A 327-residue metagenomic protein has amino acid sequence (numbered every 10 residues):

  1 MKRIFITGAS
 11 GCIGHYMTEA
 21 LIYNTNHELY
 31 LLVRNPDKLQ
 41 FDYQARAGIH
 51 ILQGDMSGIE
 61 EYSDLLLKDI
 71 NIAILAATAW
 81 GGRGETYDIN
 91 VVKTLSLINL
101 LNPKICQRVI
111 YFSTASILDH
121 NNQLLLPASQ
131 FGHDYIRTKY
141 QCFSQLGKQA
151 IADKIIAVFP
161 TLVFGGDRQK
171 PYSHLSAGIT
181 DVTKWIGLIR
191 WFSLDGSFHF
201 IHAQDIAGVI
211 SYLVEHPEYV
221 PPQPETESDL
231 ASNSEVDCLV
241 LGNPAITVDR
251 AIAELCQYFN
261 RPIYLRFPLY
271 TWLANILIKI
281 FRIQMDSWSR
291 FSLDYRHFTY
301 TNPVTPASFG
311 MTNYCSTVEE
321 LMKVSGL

Functional and structural regions predicted by a protein language model:
R3-T25: N-terminal Rossmann NAD(P)H-binding glycine-rich loop of SDR-like oxidoreductase domains
L32-D37, D55-M56: N-terminal Rossmann-fold cofactor-binding loop
I49-S96, L118-Q123: NAD(P)H-binding glycine-rich loop region in Rossmannoid oxidoreductase-like domains and their noncatalytic homologs
Y87-V91, A128-S144, G196-I201, A245-D249: Short-chain dehydrogenase/reductase
V92-R137, I156: Conserved Rossmann-fold NAD(P)-dependent oxidoreductase catalytic core, especially the SDR/UDP-sugar
Q145-K170: Conserved beta-loop-beta element that borders a ligand/cofactor-binding pocket
T180-I201, Y212: A conserved pocket-lining segment of Rossmann-fold NAD(P)-dependent short-chain dehydrogenase/reductase
A207-W288, N302, P306-L327: Mid/C-terminal beta-alpha module of Rossmann-like enzyme folds, strongest in SDR-family dehydrogenases/epimerases
